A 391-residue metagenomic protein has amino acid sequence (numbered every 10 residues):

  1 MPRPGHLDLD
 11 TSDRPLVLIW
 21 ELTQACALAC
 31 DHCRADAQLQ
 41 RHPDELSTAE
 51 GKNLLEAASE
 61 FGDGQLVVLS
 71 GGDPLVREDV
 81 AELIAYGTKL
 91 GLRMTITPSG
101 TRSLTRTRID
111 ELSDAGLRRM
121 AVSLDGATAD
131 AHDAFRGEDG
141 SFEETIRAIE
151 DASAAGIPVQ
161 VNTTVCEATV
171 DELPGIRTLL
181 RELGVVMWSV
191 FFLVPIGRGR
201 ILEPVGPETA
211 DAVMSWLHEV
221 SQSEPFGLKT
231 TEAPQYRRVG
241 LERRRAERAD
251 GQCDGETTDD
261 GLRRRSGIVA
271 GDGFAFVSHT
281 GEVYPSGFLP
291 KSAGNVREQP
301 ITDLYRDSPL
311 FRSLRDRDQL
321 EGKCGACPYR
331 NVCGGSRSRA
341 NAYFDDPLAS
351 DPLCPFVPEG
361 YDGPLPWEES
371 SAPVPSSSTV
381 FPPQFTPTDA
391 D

Functional and structural regions predicted by a protein language model:
M1-I19, E60-F61, D260-G261, P309 (+2 more regions): N-terminal [4Fe-4S]-dependent radical SAM core
H6, F288-D391: Flexible mid-to-C-terminal extensions adjoining Fe-S/redox cofactors in radical SAM and related proteins
T11-A49: Canonical Radical SAM [4Fe-4S] cluster-binding loop centered on the CxxxCxxC motif and its immediate flanking residues
T48-D73, R77-E203: Radical SAM/AdoMet-radical enzyme domain recognition
E182, V277-S278: Short, acidic, Ser/Thr-enriched surface-loop or helix-capping motifs
E208-G255, E282-G335, R339: C-terminal accessory region of radical SAM enzymes
E256-S266: Short, basic/aromatic recognition patches
I268-D272: Short, small/polar residue-rich loop motifs at catalytic or cofactor-binding pockets
